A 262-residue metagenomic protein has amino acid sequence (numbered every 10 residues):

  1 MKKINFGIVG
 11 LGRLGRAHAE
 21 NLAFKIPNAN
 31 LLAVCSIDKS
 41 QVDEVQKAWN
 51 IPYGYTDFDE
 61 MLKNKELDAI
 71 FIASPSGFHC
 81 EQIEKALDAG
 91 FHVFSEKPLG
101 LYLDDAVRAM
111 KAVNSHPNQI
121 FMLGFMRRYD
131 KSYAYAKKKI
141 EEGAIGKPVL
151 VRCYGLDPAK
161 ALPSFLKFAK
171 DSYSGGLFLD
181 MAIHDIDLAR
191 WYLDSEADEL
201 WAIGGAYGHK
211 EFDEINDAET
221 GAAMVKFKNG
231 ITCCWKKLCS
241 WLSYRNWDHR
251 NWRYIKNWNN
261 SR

Functional and structural regions predicted by a protein language model:
M1-W49: N-terminal Rossmann-like dinucleotide-binding module
A29-A33, D68-I70, G176: Short active-site oxyanion
W49-A112: Beta-loop-alpha module in the N-terminal Rossmann-like domain of NAD(P)-dependent dehydrogenases, especially those
Y55, I72, S95, F121-L123 (+2 more regions): Hydrophobic residues in well-ordered beta-strands that form the structural core
Q119, R127-E214, G221: Predominantly a Rossmann-like dinucleotide-binding segment in NAD(P)-dependent oxidoreductases
D187-R262: Contiguous beta-strand/loop segments that form the cofactor/metal-binding neighborhood of enzyme cores
